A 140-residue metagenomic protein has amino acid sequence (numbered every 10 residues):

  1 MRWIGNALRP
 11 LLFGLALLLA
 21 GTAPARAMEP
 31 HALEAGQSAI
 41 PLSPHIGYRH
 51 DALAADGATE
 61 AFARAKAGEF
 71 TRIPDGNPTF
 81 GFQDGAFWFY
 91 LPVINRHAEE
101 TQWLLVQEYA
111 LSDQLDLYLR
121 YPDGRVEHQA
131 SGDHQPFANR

Functional and structural regions predicted by a protein language model:
M1-L12: Bacterial N-terminal signal peptides that target proteins for export
P10-A20: Bacterial N-terminal signal peptides
R26-R140: Soluble non-transmembrane domains of integral membrane proteins
